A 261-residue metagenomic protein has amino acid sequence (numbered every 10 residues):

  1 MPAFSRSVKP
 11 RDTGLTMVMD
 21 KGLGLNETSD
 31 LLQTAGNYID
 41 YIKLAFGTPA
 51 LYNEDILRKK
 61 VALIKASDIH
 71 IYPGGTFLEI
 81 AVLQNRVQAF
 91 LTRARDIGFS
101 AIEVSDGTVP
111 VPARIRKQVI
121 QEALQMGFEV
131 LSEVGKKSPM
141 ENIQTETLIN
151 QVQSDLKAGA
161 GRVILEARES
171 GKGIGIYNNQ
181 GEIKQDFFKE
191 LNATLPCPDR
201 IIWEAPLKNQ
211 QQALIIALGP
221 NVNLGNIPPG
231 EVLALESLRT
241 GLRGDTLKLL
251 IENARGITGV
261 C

Functional and structural regions predicted by a protein language model:
M1-K59: Conserved N-terminal beta1-alpha1 strand-loop-helix module at the mouth
P2-S5, K189-C261: C-terminal alpha-helical cap/extension of soluble enzyme domains
P2-S5, N26, A50-L63, I80-A89 (+5 more regions): Active-site-adjacent beta->alpha loops and helix N-cap segments on the catalytic face of soluble alpha/beta enzymes
T13-D20, D40-L44, I71-G75, I102-V104 (+4 more regions): Hydrophobic faces of well-ordered beta-strands that scaffold small-molecule active sites in alpha/beta enzyme cores
G22-A35, V82-R93, T145-S154: Short, acidic/polar
L31-A35, I64, R93-A94, A123 (+3 more regions): Generic structural signal for hydrophobic
I42, I64, G159: Conserved, mostly hydrophobic/aromatic
F46, I97, A101-T108, L156-K172 (+1 more regions): Glycine-rich phosphate-binding active-site loops on the catalytic face of alpha/beta enzymes
